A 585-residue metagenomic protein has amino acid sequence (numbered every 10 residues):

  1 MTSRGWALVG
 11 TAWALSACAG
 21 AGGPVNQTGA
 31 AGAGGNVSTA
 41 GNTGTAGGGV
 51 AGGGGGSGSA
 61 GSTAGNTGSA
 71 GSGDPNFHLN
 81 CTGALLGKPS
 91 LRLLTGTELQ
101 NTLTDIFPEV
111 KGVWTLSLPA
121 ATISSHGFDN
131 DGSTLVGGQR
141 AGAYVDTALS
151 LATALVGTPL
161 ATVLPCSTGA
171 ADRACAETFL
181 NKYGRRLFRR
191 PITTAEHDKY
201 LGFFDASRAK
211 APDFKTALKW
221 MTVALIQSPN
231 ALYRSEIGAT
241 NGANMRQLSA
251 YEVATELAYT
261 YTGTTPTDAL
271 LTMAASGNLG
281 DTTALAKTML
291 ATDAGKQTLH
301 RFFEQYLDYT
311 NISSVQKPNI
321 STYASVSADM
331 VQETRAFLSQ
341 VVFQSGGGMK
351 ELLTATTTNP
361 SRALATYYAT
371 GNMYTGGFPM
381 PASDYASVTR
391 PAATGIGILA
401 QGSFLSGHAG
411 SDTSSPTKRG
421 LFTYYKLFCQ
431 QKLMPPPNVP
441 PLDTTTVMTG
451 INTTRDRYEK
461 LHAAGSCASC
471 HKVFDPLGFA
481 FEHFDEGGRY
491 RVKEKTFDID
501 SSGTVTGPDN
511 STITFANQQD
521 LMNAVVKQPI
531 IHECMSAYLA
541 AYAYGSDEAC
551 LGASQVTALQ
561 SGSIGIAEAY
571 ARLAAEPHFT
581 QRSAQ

Functional and structural regions predicted by a protein language model:
M1-G10: Bacterial N-terminal signal peptides that target proteins for export
V9-N80: Ser/Thr-rich, Pro/Gly/Ala-heavy low-complexity intrinsically disordered linkers and tails of secreted extracellular
A31, K88-S90, F203-A206: Aromatic/His-enriched, Gly/Pro-containing loop or helix-boundary segments that lie immediately adjacent to catalytic
T45, S59, T63-S72, G83-S90 (+1 more regions): Electrostatic cytochrome c docking/interface patches
F77-H78, T104-L187, P191-A543, A553-Q585: Active-site substrate-binding loop specific to GH73 endo-beta-N-acetylglucosaminidase modules in bacterial autolysins
L86-T115: Mature N-terminal segment immediately following signal peptide/propeptide cleavage in secreted/periplasmic
